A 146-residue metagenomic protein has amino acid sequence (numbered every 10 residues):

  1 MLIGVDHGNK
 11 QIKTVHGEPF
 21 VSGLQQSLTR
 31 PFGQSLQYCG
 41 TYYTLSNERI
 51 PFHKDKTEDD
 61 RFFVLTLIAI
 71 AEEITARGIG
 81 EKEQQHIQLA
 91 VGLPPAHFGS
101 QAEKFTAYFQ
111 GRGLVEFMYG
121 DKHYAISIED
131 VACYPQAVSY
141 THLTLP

Functional and structural regions predicted by a protein language model:
M1-L143: Nucleotide/phosphate-binding catalytic cleft detector across ATP-hydrolyzing and phosphate-transferring enzymes
